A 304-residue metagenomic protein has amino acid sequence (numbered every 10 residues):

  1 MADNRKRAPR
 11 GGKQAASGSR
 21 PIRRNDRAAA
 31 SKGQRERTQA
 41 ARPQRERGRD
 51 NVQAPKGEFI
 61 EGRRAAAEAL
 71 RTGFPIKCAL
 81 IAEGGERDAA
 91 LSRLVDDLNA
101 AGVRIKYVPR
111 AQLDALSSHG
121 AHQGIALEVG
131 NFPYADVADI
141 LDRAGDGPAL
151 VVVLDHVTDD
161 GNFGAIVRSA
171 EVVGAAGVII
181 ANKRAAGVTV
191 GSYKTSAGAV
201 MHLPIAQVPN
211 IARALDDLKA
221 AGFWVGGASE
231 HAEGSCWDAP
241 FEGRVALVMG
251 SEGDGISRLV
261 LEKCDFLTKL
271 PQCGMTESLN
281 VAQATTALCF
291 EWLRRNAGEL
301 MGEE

Functional and structural regions predicted by a protein language model:
M1-D142, E304: N-terminal positively charged helical leader segments and presequences
N51, V157, I166-S169, A176-N182 (+1 more regions): Hydrophobic, well-ordered secondary-structure scaffolds
G62, D155, N162, S278-N280: Active-site helix-initiating loop/hinge in glycosyltransferases
R71-P75, A90-L91, V103, G145-G234: RNA substrate-binding interface of SAM-dependent RNA methyltransferases
T72, V172, V190-A199, R258-E304: Structured adenosyl-cofactor binding patch, chiefly the S-adenosyl-L-methionine
R104-V108, A206, T268: General small-molecule cofactor/ligand-binding pocket signal
G226-N280: Active-site/ligand-binding-proximal alpha/beta "capping" segment
